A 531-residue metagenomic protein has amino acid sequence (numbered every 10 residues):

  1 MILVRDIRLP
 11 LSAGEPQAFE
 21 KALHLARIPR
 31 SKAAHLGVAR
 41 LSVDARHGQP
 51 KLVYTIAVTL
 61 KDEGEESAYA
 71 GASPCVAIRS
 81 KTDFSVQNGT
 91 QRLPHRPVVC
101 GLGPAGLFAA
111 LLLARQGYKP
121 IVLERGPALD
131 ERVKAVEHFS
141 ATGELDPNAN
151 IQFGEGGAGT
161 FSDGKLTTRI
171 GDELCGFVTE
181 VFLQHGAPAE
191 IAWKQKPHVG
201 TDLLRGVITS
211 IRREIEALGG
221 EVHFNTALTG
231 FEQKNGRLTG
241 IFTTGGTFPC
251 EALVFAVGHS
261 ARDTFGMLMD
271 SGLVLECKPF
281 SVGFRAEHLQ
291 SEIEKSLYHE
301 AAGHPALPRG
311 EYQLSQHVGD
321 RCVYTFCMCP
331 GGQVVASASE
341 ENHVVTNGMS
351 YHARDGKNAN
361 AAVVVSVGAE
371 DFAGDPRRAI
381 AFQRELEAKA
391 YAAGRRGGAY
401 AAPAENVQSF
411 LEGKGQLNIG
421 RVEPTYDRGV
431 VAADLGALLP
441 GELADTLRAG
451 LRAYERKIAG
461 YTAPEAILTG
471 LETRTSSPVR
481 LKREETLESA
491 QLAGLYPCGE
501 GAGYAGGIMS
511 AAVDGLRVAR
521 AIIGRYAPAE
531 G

Functional and structural regions predicted by a protein language model:
M1-P50, I56-H185, A189-G531: Residues forming the flavin
